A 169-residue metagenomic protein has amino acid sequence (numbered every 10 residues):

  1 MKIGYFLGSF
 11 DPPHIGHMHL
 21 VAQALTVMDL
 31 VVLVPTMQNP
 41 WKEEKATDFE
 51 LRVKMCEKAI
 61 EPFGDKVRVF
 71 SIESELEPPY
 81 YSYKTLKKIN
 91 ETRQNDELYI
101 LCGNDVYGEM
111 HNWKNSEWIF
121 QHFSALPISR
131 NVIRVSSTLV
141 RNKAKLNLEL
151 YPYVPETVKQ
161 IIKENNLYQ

Functional and structural regions predicted by a protein language model:
M1-Q169: Nucleotidyltransferase catalytic core that binds NTPs
